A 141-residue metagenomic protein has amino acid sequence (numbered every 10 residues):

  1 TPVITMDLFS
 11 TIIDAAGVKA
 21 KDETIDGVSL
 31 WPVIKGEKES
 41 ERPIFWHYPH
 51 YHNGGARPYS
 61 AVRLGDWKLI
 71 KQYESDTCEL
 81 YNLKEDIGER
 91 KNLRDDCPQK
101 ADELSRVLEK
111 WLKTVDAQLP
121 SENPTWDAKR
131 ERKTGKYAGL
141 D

Functional and structural regions predicted by a protein language model:
T1, M6-L83, T114, K133-T134: C-terminal cap/loop subdomain of S1 sulfatases and analogous C-terminal strand-loop tails that border
L8, G54, L64, L69 (+2 more regions): Long, internal low-complexity/basic segments
